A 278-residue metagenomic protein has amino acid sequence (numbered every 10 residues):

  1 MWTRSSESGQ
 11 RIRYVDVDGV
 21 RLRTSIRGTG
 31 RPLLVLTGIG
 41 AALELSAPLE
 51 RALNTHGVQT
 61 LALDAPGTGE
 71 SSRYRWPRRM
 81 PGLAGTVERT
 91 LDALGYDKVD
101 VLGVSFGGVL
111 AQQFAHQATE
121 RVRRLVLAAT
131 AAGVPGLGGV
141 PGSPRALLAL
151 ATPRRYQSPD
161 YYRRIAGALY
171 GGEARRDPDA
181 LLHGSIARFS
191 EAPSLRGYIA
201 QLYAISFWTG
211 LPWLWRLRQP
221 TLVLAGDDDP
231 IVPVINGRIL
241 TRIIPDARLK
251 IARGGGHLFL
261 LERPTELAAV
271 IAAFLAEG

Functional and structural regions predicted by a protein language model:
V20-E70: Conserved HGGG/HGGXW glycine-rich cap/lid loop of the alpha/beta-hydrolase fold
A65-L102, A269: Active-site loop/oxyanion-hole signature of alpha/beta-hydrolase fold enzymes
G108-T119, L125: Short glycine-enriched nucleophile-adjacent loop and the immediately C-terminal alpha-helix near the catalytic center
H116, R124-R154: Flexible "cap/lid" loop of the alpha/beta hydrolase fold
S158-W208, P212-W213: Conserved alpha/beta-hydrolase catalytic His-Asp/Glu region
L217, V223-A225, D229: Short beta-strand/loop motif that positions the catalytic acidic residue of the alpha/beta-hydrolase fold
P230-N236: Conserved alpha/beta-hydrolase "acid-adjacent" motif
A247-G278: Catalytic active-site module of serine/aspartate enzymes centered on a nucleophile-bearing elbow/loop
